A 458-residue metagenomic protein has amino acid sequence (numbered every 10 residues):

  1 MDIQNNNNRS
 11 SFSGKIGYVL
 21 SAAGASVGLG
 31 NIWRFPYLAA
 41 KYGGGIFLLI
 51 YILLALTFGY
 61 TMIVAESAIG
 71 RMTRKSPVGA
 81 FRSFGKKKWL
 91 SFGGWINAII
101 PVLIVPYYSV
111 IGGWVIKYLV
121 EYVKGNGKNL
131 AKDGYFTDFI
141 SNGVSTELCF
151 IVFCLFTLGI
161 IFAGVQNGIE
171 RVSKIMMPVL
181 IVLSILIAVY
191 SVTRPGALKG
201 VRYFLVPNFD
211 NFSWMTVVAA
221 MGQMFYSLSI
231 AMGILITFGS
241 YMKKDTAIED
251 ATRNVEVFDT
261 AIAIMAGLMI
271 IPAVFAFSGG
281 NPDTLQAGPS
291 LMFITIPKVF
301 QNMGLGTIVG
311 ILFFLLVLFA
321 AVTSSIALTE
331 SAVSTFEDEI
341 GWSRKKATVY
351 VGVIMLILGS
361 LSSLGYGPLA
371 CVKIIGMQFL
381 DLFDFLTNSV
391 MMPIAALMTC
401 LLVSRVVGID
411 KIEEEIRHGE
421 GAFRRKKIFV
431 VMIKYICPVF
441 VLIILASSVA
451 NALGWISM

Functional and structural regions predicted by a protein language model:
M1-W33, M62-S67, R71-F84, K88-F92 (+2 more regions): Membrane-interface "cap" regions at the ends of multi-pass membrane proteins
D2-N5, G79, G112-S141, M242-D245 (+6 more regions): Helix-loop-helix connectors at the membrane interface of multi-pass transporters/channels
D2-N8, F12, E170, K174-V322 (+1 more regions): Membrane-embedded translocation segments of transport machinery
N6-R9, L38-Y42, P77-I96, S109-Q166 (+5 more regions): Inter-helical loop and helix-membrane interface segments of multi-pass membrane transporters/permeases
S11-A22, I46-I50, K88-V102, L148-F153 (+6 more regions): Select transmembrane alpha-helical segments in multipass membrane proteins
G14-L54, I236-G239, D250-R253, V257-T260 (+1 more regions): Transmembrane helix-boundary motif of multi-pass solute transporters/channels
L38-Y42, A68, W89-I104, T137 (+3 more regions): Membrane-water interface regions at transmembrane-helix termini and the short interhelical loops of multi-pass membrane
L380-L402, R424-M458: A generic transmembrane alpha-helix motif of multi-pass inner-membrane proteins
